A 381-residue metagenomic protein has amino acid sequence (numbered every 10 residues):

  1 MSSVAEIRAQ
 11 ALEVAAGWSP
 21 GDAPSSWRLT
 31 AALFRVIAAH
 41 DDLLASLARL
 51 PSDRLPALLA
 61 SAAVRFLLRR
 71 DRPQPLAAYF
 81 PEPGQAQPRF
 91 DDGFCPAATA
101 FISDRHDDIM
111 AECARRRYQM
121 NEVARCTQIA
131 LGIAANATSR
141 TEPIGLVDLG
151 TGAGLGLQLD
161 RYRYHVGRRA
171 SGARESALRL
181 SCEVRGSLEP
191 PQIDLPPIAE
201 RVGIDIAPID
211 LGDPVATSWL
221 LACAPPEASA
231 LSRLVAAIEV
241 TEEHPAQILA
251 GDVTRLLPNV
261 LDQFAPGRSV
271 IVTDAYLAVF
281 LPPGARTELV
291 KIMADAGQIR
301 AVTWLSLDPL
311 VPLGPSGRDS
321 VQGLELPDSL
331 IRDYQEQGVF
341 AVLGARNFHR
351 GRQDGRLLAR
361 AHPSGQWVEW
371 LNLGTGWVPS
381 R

Functional and structural regions predicted by a protein language model:
M1-D108, E112-Q119, V123-I129: A short N-terminal interaction module
L50-S52, R70-D71, A78-D104, M120 (+3 more regions): Class I S-adenosyl-L-methionine-dependent methyltransferase module
A60, G284-L289: Residues at alpha-helix caps and immediate loop-helix transition turns in enzyme cores, especially N- and C-cap
A153-Q158, F280-P282, L313-P315: Short catalytic/ligand-binding loop motif for oxyanion handling, primarily in non-cytosolic enzymes, centered on
T241-A246, T287-R381: Class I (Rossmann-like) S-adenosyl-L-methionine-dependent methyltransferase catalytic domain, capturing the SAM-binding
G251-L256: Conserved SAM/SAH-binding loop
P258-I271: A short acidic, Gly/Pro-enriched loop at the edge of an enzyme's catalytic core that lines a small-molecule cofactor
V270-P283: A short SAM/SAH-binding and catalytic strip from SAM-dependent methyltransferases
